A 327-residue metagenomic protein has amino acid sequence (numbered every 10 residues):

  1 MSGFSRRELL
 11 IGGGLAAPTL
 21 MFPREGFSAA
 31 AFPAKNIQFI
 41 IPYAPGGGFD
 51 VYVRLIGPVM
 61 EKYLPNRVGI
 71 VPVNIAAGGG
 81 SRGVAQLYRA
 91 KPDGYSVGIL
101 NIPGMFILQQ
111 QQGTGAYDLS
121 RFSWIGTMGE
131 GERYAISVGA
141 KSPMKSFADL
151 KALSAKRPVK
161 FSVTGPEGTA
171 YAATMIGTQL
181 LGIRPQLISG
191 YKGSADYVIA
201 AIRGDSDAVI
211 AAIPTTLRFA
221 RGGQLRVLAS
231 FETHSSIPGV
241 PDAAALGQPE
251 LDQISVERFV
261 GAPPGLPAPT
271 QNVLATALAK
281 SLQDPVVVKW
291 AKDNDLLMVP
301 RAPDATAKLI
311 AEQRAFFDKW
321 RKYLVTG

Functional and structural regions predicted by a protein language model:
M1-A16: N-terminal secretory signal peptides and thylakoid transit peptides that target proteins across membranes
S5, G79, S146, K192-G193 (+2 more regions): Short loop/turn segments at beta->alpha junctions
P23-E25: N-terminal signal peptide c-region/cleavage motif recognized by signal peptidases
F27-R121, A170, L180-A208, F219 (+2 more regions): N-terminal (or domain-start) structured segment
A34-N36, Q179, P269-G327: An extracytoplasmic/periplasmic, membrane-proximal ligand-sensing/linker region
Q86-S96, Q109-D196, A243-A245, E257-W290: Hinge/capping helix and adjacent helix->loop/strand transition within the periplasmic-binding protein
P103-M105, P143, E167-A170, T215-T216 (+1 more regions): Solvent-exposed loop/turn segments at secondary-structure junctions within structured extracellular/periplasmic domains
T215-L282, A315: C-terminal lobe and pocket-closing loops of periplasmic/extracytoplasmic Venus-flytrap solute-binding proteins
